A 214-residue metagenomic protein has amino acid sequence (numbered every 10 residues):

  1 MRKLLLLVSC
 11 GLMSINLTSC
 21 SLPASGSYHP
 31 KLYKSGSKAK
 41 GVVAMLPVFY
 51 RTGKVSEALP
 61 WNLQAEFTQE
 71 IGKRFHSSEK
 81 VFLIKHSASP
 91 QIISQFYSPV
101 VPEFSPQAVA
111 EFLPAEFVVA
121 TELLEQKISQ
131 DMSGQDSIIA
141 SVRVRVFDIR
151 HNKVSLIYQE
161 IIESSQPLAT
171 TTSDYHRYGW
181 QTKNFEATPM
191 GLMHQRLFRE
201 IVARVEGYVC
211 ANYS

Functional and structural regions predicted by a protein language model:
M1-T18: Sec-dependent bacterial lipoprotein signal peptides
T18-S89, F198-S214: A structural "domain/chain start" motif
C20-A39, V109-F112, F147-S214: C-terminal/domain-edge helix-coil "capping" segments
V48-R51, L123-Q126, R143-N152, I161-S165: Solvent-exposed coil/turn segments that connect beta secondary-structure elements in extracytoplasmic/periplasmic
K54-S56, I128-S133: Extracytoplasmic/secreted cell-surface and envelope-processing proteins
F82-S129: Short, solvent-exposed, polar/charged sequence segments at loop or secondary-structure edges
Q130-Q135, H151-S155: Short acidic, Gly/Pro-enriched loop/turn segments at secondary-structure junctions
